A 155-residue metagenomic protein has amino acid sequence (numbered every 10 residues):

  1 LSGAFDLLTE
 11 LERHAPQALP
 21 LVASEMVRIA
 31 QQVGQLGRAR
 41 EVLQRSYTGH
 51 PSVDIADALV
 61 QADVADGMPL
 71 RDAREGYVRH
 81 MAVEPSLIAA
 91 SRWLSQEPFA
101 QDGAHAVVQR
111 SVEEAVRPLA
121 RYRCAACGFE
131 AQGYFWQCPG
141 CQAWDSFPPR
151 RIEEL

Functional and structural regions predicted by a protein language model:
L1-E12, Q35-G49, M68-V83, D102-A115: Alpha-helical repeat scaffolds
A15-P16, E25, L36: Long amphipathic alpha-helical segments with strong coiled-coil/leucine-zipper propensity
P16-Q17, P51, P85: Helix-capping and short linker residues that terminate individual alpha-solenoid repeat units
L21-E25, A58-L59, L87-L94: "A position-specific structural signal for the A-helix of alpha-solenoid helical repeats
L21-V22, R38, L119: Alpha-helix N-cap/N′ positions at the starts of helices
I29-A30, L59-A65, W93-F99: Residue at a conserved register position within TPR or TPR-like alpha-solenoid repeats
R40, V53-A56: Extended, charged alpha-helical interaction scaffolds
G76-L155: Cys/His-clustered metal-coordination modules, chiefly Zn-binding fingers
